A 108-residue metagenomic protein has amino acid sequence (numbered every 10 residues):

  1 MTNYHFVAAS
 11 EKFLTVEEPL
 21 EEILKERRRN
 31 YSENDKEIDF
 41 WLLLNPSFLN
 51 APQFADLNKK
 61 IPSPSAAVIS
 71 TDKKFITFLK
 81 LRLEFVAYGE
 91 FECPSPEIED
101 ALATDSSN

Functional and structural regions predicted by a protein language model:
H5-V7: Solvent-exposed, low-complexity segments and loops of surface/extracellular structural proteins
A9-P19, S47-A51, K74-I76: Short acidic, S/G/P-rich loop/turn micro-motifs used as interaction or catalytic elements
V16-R28: Well-ordered, non-membrane alpha-helical segments in soluble/globular domains
K25-N30, Q53-A55: Eukaryotic intrinsically disordered and solvent-exposed regulatory patches
N30-N34, L79: Short secondary-structure boundary/capping segments within folded domains
K36-K59: Short, structured protein-protein interaction patches enriched in aromatics and acidic/basic residues, typified by
A51-N108: Polybasic, proline/glycine-rich intrinsically disordered low-complexity segments
